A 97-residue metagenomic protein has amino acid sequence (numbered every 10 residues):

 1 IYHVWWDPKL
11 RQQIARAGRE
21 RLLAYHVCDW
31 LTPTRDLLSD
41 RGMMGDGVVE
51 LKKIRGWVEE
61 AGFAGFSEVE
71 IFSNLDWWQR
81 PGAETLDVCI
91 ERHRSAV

Functional and structural regions predicted by a protein language model:
Y2-V97: Histidine-acidic metal/acid-base catalytic patches
